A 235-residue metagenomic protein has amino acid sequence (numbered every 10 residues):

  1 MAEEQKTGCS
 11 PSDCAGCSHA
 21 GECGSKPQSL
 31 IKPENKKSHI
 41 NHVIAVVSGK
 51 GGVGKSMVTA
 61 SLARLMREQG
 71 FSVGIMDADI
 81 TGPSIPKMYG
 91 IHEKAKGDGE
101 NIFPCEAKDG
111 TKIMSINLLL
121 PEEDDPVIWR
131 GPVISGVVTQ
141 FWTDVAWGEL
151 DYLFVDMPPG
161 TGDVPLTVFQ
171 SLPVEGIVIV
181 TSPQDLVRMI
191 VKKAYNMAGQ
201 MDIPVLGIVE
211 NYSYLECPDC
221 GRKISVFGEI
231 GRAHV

Functional and structural regions predicted by a protein language model:
A2-E34: Cysteine-cluster motifs in flexible loop/terminal segments that predominantly coordinate metals
N35-N41: Phosphate-binding P-loop
H42-I80, Y195: Walker A/P-loop phosphate-binding motif and the immediately C-terminal alpha-helix
K55-S61, G82-P86, M157-P165, V187-I190: Short glycine/serine/threonine-rich phosphate/pyrophosphate-binding segments that cradle anionic phosphate groups
S72-V73, A78-E123, I128, S135: Phosphate-binding loop that captures ATP/GTP phosphates
L120-V168: Phosphate-binding/switch loop-helix module in NTP-utilizing enzymes
D151-Y152, P158-R232: Conserved catalytic-core segment of NTP-binding enzymes
